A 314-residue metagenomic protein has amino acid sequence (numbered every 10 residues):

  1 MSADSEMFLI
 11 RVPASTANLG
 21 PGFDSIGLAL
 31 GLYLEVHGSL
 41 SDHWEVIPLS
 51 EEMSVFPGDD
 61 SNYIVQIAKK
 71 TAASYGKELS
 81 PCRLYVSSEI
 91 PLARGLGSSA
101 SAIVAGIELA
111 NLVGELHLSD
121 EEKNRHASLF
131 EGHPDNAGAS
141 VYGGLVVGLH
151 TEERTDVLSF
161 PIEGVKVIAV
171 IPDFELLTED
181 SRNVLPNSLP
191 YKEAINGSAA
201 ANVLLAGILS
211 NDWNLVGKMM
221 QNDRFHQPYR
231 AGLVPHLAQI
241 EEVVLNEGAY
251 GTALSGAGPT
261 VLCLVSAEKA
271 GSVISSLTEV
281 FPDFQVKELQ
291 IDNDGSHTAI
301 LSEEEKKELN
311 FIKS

Functional and structural regions predicted by a protein language model:
M1-R94, L112, L118, N293-D294 (+2 more regions): ATP-binding N-lobe of GHMP and related small-molecule kinases
R11-P13, A29, S140-G143, L149 (+2 more regions): Short beta-strand segments
V12-S25, S87-A110, G132-N136, T252-P259: Glycine/serine-rich anion-binding loops at beta->alpha junctions that coordinate negatively charged ligand groups
L32, L96-L118, V141-V146: DPxDG-like acidic metal-binding loop motif
L40, P172, C263-A267: Short beta-strand-to-loop capping motifs
L118-G164, A238, T252: Alpha/beta catalytic cores of group-transfer enzymes, especially the acyltransferase/condensing modules of polyketide
I171-A231: Active-site rim beta-loop-alpha module in soluble metabolic enzymes
I208-S314: Glycine-rich, charge-dense phosphate/pyrophosphate-binding loop(s) and the adjacent flexible "lid"/catalytic subdomain
